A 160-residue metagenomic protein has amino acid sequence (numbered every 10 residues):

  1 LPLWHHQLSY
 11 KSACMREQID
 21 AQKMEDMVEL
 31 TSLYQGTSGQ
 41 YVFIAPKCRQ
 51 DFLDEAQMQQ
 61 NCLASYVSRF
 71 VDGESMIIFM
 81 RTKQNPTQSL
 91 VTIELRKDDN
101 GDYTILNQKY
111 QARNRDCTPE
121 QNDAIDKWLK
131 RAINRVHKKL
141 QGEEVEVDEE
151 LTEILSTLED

Functional and structural regions predicted by a protein language model:
L1-D160: Catalytic-core elements of nucleic-acid end-processing and repair enzymes
